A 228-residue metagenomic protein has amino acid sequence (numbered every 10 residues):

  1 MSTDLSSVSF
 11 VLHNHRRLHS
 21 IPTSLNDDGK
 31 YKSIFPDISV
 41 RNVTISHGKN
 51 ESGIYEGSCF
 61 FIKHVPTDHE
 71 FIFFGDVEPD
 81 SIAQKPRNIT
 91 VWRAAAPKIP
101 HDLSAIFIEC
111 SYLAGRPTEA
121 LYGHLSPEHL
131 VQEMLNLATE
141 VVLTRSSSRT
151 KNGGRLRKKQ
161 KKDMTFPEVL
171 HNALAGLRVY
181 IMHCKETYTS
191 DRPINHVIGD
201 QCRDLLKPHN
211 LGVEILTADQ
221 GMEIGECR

Functional and structural regions predicted by a protein language model:
M1: Di-metal (Zn2+ and/or Mg2+/Mn2+) metal-binding site signature of metallo-dependent hydrolases with the MBL/beta-CASP
L5, F10-A95, M222-R228: Core dinuclear metal-dependent hydrolase active-site scaffold
D80-D219: Cap/insert and terminal regions of metallo-dependent hydrolase folds
